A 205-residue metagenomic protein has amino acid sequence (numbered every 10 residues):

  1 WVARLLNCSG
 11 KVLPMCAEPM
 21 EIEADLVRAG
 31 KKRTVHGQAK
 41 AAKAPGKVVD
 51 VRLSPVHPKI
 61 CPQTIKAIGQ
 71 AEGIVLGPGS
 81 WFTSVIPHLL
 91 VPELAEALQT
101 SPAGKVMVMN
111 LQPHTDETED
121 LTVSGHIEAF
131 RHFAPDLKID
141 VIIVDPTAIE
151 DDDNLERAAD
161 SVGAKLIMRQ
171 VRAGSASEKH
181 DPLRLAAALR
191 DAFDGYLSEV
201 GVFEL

Functional and structural regions predicted by a protein language model:
W1-P45, R190, F203-E204: Electropositive, gly/pro-rich neighborhoods at or near active sites that engage anionic ligands
A17-M20, R28, Q112-P113, P146-A148 (+1 more regions): Glycine-rich beta-alpha junction loops
P45, A67-G69, W81, V85-K138 (+1 more regions): Conserved phosphate- and dinucleotide-binding cores of soluble alpha/beta proteins, encompassing both enzyme active
V49-A67, L90, G125: Active-site glycine-rich loop that binds ribose-phosphate moieties when present
V75, W81-F82, E150: Glycine-rich nucleotide phosphate-binding loop and flanking beta-alpha elements of Rossmann-like dinucleotide-binding
V75-G77, V106-V108, I143: Structural motif
D120-L205: C-terminal functional extensions of proteins
